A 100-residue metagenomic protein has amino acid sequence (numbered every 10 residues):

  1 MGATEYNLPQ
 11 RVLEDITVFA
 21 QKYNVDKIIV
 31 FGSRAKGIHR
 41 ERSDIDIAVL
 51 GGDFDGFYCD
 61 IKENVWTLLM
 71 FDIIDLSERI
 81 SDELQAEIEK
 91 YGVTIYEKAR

Functional and structural regions predicted by a protein language model:
M1-K27, A35-E41, L50-R100: Catalytic core of pol beta-like nucleotidyltransferases
